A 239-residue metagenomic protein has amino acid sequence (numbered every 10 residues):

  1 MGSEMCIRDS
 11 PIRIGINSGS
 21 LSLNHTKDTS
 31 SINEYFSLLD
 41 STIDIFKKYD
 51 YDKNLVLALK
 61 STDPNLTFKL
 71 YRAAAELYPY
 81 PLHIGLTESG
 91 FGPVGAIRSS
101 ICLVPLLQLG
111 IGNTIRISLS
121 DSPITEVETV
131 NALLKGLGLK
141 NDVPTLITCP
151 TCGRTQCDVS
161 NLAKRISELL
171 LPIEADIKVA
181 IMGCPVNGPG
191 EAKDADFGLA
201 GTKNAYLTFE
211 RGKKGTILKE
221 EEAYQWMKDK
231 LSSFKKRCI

Functional and structural regions predicted by a protein language model:
M1-I7: Short, small-residue-biased leader/transition segments that mark boundaries at the very start of proteins
S3, G92-G95, T208-R211: Short, charged, surface-exposed secondary-structure boundary motifs
C6, C149-C152, C184: Short cysteine clusters
R8-R13: Radical SAM/AdoMet-radical enzyme domain recognition
I16, S20, H25-P172: Catalytic alpha/beta core domains of metabolic enzymes, predominantly
L162-P189, K193: Hydrophobic alpha-helical bundle architecture
P185-K214: Nucleotide-binding motor/catalytic cores of P-loop/tubulin-like NTPases across gene-expression machines
K203-F209, K213-K236: Beta-strand/loop-dominated core regions that host nucleotide or nucleotide-derived cofactor-binding catalytic loops
